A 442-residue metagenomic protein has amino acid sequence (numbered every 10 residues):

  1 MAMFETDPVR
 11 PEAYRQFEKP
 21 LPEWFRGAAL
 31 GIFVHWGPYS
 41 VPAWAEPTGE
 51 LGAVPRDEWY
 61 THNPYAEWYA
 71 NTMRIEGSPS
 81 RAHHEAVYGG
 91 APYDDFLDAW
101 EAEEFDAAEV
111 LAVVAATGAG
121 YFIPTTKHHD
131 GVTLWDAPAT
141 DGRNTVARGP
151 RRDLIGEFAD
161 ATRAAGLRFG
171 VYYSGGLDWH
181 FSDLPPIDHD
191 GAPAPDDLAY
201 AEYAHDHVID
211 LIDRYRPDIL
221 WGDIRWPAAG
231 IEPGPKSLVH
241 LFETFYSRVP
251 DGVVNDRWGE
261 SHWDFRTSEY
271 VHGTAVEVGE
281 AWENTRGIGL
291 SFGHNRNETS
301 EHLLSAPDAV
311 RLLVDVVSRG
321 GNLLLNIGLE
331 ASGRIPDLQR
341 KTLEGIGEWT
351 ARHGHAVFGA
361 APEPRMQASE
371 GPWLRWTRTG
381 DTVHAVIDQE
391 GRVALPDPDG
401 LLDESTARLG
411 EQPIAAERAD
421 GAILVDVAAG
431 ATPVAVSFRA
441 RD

Functional and structural regions predicted by a protein language model:
A2-D442: Mature catalytic domains of secreted/periplasmic carbohydrate-active enzymes
